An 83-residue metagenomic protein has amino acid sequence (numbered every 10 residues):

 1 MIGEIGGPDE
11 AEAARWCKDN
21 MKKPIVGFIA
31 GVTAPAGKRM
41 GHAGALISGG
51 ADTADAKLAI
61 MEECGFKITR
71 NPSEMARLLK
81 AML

Functional and structural regions predicted by a protein language model:
M1-L83: Catalytic-core regions of core metabolic enzymes, especially those transforming organic acids/acyl-group intermediates
